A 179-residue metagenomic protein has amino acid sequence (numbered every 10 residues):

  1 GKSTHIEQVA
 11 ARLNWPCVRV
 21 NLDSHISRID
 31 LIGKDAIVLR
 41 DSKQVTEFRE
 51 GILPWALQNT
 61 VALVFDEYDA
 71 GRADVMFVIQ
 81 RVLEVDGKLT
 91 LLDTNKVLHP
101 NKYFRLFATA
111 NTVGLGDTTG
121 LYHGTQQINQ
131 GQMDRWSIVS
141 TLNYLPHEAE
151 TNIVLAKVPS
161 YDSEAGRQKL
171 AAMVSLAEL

Functional and structural regions predicted by a protein language model:
G1-E164: AAA+ P-loop NTPase catalytic core and its hallmark functional loops
K157-L179: Basic, amphipathic alpha-helical bundle interface domains used for macromolecular binding and assembly
